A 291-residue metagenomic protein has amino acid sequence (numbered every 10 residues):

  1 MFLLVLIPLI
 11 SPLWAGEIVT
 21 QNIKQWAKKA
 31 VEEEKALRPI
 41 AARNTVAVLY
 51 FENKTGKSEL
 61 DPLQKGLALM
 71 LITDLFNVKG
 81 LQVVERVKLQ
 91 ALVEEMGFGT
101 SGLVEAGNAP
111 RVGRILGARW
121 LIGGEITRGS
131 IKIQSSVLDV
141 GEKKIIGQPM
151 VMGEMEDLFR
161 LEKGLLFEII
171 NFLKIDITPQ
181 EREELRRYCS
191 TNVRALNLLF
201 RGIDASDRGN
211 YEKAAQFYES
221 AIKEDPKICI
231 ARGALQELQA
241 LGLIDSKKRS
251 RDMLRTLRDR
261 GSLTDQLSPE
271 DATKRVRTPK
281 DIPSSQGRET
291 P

Functional and structural regions predicted by a protein language model:
K24-E33, Q90-L196: Catalytic-center loop of serine/cysteine hydrolases
K54, P62-Q64, V78-E125, G129 (+4 more regions): Short, solvent-exposed, polar/charged sequence segments at loop or secondary-structure edges
K227-I228: Residue-level recognition of tetratricopeptide repeat
Q239-Q266: Alpha-helical linker/edge segments of TPR/alpha-solenoid repeat scaffolds and analogous pre-/post-domain helices
